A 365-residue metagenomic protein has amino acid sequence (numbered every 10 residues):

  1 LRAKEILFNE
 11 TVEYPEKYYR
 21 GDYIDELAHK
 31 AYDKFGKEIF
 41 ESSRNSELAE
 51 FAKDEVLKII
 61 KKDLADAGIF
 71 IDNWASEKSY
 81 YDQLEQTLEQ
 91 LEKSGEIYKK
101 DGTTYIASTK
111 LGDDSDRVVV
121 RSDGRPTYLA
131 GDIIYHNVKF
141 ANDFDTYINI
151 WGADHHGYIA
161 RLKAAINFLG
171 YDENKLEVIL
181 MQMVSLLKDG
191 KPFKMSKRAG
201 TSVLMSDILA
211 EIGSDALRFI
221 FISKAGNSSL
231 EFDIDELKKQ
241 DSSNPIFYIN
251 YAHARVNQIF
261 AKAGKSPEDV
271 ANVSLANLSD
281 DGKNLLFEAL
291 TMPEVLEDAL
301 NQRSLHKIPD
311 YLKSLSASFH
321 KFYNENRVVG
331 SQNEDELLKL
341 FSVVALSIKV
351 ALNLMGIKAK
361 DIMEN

Functional and structural regions predicted by a protein language model:
L1-N365: Non-catalytic interaction-recognition regions
